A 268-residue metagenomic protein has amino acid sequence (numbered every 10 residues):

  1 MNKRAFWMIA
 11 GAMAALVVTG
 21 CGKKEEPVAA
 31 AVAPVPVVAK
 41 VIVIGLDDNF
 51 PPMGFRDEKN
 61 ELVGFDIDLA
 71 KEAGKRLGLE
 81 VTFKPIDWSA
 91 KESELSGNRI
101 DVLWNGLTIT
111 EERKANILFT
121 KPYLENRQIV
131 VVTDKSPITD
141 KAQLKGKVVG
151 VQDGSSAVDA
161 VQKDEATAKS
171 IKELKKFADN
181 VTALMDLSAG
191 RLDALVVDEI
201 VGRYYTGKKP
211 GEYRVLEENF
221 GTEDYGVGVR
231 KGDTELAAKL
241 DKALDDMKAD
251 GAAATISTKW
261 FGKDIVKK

Functional and structural regions predicted by a protein language model:
C21-K24: Bacterial signal peptide processing site
A29-V35, V132-V149: Flexible hinge/capping segments at coil-to-helix
A30-G106: Extracytoplasmic small-molecule ligand-binding "clamshell" domains of the periplasmic binding protein/Venus flytrap
V43-L46, A142-V158: Short loop->beta-strand "edge-of-pocket" segments that line small-molecule binding or catalytic clefts across diverse
D48, E125-V132, E199, R203-D245 (+1 more regions): Periplasmic-binding protein-like
R56, A70-G78, A157-K176, T206-P210: Ligand-binding cleft/hinge of the Venus flytrap
K71-R76, K84-P85, S89-V102, N116-L118 (+4 more regions): Short helices/loops that flank or line small-molecule/ion binding pockets
L107-A115, Q162-K163, D186-A189, D193-G221: A ligand-binding cleft/hinge motif common to bilobed small-molecule-binding domains
